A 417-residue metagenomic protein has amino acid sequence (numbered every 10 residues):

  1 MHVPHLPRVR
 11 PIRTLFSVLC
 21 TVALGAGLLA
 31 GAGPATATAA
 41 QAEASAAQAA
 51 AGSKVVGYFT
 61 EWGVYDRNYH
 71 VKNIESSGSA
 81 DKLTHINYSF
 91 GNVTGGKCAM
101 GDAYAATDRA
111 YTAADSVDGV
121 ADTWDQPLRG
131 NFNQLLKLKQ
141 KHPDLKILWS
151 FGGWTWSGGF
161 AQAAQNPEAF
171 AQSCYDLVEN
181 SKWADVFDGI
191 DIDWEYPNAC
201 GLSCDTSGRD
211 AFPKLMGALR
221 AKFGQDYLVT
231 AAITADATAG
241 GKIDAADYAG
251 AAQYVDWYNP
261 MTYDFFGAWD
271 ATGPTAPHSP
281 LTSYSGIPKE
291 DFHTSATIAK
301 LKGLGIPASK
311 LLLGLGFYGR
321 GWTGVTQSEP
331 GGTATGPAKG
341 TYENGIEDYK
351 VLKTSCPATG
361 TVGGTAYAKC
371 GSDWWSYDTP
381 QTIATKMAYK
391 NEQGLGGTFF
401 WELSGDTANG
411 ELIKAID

Functional and structural regions predicted by a protein language model:
M1-A42: Secretory targeting and sorting signals
A49-N180: Glycan-recognition patch characteristic of GH18 chitinases/ENGases and related GlcNAc/peptidoglycan-binding proteins
G63-A80, A163-W183, A237-G250, T294-I298 (+1 more regions): Short, acidic/polar
V64, K350-D417: Extracellular low-complexity, Gly/Ser/Thr-rich intrinsically disordered linkers and protease-sensitive activation/hinge
I86, W149, I192, L219 (+4 more regions): Conserved, mostly hydrophobic/aromatic
K97-G119, P197-E347: Substrate-binding surface in catalytic domains of secreted glycosidases
F132-L136, A171-V178, R209-R220, Y248 (+3 more regions): Generic structural signal for well-ordered alpha-helices, preferentially at hydrophobic/aromatic core positions
C174-T206, D264: Active-site groove signature of glycoside hydrolases
